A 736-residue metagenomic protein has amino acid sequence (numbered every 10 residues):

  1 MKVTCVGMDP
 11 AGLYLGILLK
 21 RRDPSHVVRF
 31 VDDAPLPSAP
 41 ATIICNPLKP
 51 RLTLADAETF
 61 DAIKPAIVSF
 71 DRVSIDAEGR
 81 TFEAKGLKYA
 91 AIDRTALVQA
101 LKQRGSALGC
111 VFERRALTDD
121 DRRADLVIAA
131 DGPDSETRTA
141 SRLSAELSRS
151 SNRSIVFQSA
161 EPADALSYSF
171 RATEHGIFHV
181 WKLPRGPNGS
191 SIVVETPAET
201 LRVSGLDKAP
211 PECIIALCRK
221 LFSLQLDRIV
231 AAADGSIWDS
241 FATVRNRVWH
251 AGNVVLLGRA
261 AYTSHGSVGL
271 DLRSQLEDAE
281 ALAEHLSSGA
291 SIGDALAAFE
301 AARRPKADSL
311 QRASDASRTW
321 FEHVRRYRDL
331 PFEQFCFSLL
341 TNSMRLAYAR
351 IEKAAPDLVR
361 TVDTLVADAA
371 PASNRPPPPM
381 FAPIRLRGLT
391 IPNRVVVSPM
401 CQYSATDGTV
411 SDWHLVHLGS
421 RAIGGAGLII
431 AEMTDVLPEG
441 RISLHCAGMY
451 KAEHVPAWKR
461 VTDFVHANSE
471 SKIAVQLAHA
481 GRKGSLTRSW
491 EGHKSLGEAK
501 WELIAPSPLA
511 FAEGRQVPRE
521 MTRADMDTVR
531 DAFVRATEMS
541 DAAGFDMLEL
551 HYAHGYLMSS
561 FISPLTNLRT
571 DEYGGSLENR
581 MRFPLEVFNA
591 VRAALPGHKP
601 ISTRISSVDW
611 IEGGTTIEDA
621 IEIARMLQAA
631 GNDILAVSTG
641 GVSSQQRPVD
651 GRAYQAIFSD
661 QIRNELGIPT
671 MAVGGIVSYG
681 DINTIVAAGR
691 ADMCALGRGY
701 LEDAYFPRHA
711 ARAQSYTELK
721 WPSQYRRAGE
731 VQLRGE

Functional and structural regions predicted by a protein language model:
K2-D71, G86-Y89, T95-A96, D271: Glycine-rich FAD cofactor-binding loop and adjacent beta-loop-alpha segment at the N-terminus of flavoprotein
G7-I17, I128-A129, I237-A316: Conserved mid-domain beta->alpha element of the FAD-binding
N46-V156, V359-R360: Conserved N-terminal helical subregion
S69-V73, A231-R245: Flavin (FAD/FMN) cofactor-binding core of flavoprotein oxidoreductases
A124-I237: Conserved FAD-binding catalytic core of PHBH/FMO-like flavoproteins
A130-G132, S264-H265, M400, R698: Glycine-rich, N-terminal phosphate-binding loop of Rossmann-like dinucleotide-binding domains
E284-P371: C-terminal helical "tail/cap" subdomain of flavin- and related membrane-associated enzymes
R360-E736: Flavin-dependent oxidoreductase catalytic cores
